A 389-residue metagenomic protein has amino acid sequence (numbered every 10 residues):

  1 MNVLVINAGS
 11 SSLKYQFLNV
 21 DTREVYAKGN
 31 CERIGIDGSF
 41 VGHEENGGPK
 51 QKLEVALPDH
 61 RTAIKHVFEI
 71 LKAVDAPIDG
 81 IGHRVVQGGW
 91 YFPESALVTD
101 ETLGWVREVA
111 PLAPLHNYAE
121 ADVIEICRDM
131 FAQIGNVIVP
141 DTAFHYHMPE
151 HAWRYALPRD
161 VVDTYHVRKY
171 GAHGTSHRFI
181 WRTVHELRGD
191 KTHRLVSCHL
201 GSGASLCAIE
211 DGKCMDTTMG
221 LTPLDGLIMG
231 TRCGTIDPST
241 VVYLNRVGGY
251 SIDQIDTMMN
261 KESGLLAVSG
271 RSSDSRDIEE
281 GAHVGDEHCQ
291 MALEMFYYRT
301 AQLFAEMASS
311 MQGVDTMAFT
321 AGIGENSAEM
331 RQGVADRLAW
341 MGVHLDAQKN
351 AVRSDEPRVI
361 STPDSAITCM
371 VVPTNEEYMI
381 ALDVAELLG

Functional and structural regions predicted by a protein language model:
V3, S12-A56: Short glycine-rich, Thr/Ser-proximal phosphate-binding strand/loop in the N-terminal lobe of ATP-dependent enzymes
A8-G9, R84-G88, L200-S202, V314-N326: Glycine-rich beta-strand-to-loop/alpha-helix junction loops that act as flexible
V67-D79, E186-G189, F304-D315: Phosphate/pyrophosphate-binding loops at sites that engage ATP/ADP/AMP, CoA/4′-phosphopantetheine, polyphosphate
L71-H116, G135-V137, A143-A152: Short beta-strand-loop/turn "lid" adjacent to the catalytic site in phosphate-handling enzymes
F144-V247: Glycine-rich phosphate-binding loop of actin/hexokinase-like ATP-binding domains
E210, D216-S251, T257, A321-V352 (+1 more regions): Catalytic phosphate/nucleotide-handling subdomain of diverse soluble enzymes
G248-A292: A mobile "lid/hinge" subdomain adjacent to the ATP/sugar-phosphate binding pocket shared across diverse ATP-dependent
Q290, E294-D315, G324-G389: Internal helix-turn-beta structural module
